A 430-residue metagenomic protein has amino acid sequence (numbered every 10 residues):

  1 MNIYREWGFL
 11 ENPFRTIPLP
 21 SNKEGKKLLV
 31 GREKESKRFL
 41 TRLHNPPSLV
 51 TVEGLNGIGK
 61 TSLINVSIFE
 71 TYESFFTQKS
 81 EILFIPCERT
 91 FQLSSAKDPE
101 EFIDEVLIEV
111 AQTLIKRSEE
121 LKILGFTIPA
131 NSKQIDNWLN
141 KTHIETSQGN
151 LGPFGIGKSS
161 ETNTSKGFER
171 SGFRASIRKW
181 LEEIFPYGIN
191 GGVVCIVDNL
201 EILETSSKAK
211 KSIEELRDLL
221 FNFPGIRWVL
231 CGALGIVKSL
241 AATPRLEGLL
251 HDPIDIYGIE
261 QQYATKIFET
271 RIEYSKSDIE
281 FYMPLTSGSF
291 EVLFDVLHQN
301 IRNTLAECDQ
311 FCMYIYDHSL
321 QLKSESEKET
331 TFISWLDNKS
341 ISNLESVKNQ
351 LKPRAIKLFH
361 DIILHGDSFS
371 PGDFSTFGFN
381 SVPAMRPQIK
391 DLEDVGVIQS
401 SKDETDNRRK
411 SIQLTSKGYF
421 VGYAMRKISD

Functional and structural regions predicted by a protein language model:
M1-V50, E70-S74: A short, basic N-terminal segment
E6, A175-V292: The catalytic "switch" region of P-loop NTPases
S48-V193, V197, L203-E204, G225 (+2 more regions): P-loop NTPase nucleotide-binding core
I272-N338: Amphipathic alpha-helical "lid/sensor" segments that cap RecA-like P-loop NTPase cores
I333-K357: Short alpha-helical segments that sit at the start of domains
G366-F377: Short acidic, hydrophobic short linear motifs in intrinsically disordered regions
G378-V395, S400, D406-R409: Short amphipathic alpha-helical interaction segments
T415-D430: Short, amphipathic alpha-helical interaction segments positioned at domain boundaries
